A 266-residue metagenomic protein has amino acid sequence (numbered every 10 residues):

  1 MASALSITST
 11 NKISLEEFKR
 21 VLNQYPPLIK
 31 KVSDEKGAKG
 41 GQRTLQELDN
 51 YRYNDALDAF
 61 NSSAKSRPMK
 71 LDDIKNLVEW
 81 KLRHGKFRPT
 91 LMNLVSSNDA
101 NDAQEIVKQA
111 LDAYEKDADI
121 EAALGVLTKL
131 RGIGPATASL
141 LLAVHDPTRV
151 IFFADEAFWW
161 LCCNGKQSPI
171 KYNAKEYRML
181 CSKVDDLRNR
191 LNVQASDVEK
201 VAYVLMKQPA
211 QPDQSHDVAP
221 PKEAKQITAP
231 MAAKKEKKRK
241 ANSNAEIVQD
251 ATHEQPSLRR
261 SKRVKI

Functional and structural regions predicted by a protein language model:
M1-D58, D72, V150-I266: C-terminal accessory module of base-excision DNA glycosylases/AP lyases that mediates lesion recognition and DNA
S14, M69-D73, D99-I106, D119-A123 (+5 more regions): Alpha-helical interaction elements in eukaryotic regulators
N50-L91: Small-residue-rich anion-binding loops in enzyme active sites
S66-R67, K116, V126-R131, D146 (+4 more regions): Amphipathic alpha-helical protein-protein interaction segments
L77-K81, A110, L141, V198-A202: Short alpha-helical scaffolding segments that buttress acidic/His motifs in well-ordered protein cores
K81-K86, H145-V150, M206: Short alpha-helix boundary/capping elements
K86-I133: Helix-hairpin-helix/helix-loop-helix acidic hairpins
A122-C163: Catalytic DNA-binding helix-loop module of base-excision-repair DNA glycosylases/AP lyases
